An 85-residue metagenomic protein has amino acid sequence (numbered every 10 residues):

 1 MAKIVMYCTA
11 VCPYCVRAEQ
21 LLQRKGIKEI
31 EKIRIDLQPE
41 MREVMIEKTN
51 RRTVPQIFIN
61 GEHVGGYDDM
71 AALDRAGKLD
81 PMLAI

Functional and structural regions predicted by a protein language model:
M1-E29: Local sequence-structure signature of Cys/Sec-based thiol-disulfide redox active-site neighborhoods
P13-Y14, E40, G65: Short alpha-helical
R24, K48, L73: Conserved catalytic core of Hanks-type protein kinase domains
E29-R42: Thiol-based oxidoreductase modules, predominantly thioredoxin-like and allied folds used for disulfide exchange
E47-T53: Thiol/disulfide oxidoreductase modules built on the thioredoxin-like
I59-I85: Non-catalytic, surface beta->alpha helical segment in thiol-disulfide oxidoreductase systems
